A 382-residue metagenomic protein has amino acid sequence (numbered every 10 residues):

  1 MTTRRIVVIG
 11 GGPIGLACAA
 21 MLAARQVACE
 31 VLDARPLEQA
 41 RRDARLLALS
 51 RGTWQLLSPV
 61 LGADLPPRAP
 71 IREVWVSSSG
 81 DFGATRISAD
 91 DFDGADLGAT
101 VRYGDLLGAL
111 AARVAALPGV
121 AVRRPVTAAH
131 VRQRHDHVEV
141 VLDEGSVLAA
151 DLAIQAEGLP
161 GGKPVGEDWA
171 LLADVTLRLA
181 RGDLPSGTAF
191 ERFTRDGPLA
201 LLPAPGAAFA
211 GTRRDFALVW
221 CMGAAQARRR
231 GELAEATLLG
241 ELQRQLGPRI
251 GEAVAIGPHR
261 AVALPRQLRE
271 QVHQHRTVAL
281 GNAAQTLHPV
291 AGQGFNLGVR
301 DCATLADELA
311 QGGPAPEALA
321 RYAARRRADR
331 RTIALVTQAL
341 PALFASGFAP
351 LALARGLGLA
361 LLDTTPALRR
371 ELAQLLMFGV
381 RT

Functional and structural regions predicted by a protein language model:
T2, Q55, P59, R68-V175: Conserved N-terminal helical subregion
T2-G12: Beta1/beta-strand and adjacent pyrophosphate-binding region of the FAD-binding site in flavoprotein oxidoreductases
G15-L16: N-terminal Rossmann-fold NAD(P) dinucleotide-binding loop
A23-A44: Glycine-rich FAD pyrophosphate-binding loop
R45-P66: N-terminal glycine-rich dinucleotide-binding loop that anchors FAD/FMN and/or NAD(P) in oxidoreductases
L57, V147, L152-R249, H259: Conserved FAD-binding catalytic core of PHBH/FMO-like flavoproteins
R228-P316: FAD/FMN-dependent oxidoreductases across multiple families
D307-T382: C-terminal helical "tail/cap" subdomain of flavin- and related membrane-associated enzymes
